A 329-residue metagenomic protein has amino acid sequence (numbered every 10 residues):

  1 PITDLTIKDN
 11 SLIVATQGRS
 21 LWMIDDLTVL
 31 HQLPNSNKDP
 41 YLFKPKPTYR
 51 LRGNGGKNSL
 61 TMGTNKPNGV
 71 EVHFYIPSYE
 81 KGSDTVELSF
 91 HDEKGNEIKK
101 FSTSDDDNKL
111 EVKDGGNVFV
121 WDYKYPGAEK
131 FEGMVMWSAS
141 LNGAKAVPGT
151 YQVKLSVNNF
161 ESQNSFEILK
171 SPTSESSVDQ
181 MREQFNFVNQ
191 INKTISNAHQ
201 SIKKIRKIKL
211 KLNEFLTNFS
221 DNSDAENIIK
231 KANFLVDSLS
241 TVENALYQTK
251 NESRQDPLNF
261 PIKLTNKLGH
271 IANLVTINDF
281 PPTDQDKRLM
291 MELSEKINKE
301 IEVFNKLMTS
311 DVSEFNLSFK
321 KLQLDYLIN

Functional and structural regions predicted by a protein language model:
P1-L60, P67-G69: Beta-propeller blade termini and top-face loops
V29-G53, S165-N197: Low-complexity, Pro/Ser/Thr- and charge-rich linker/hinge segments at domain boundaries
P47-E87, H91-D92, V118-V120, M181 (+2 more regions): Contiguous beta-strand segments within globular domains
T85-S102, L155: Extended low-complexity, serine/threonine- and proline-enriched intrinsically disordered segments
E97-N142: Glycine-centered tight-turn motifs at strand-turn-strand junctions
G127-F131, S156-N164: Short acidic/polar inter-strand loop motif in beta-rich domains
F166, H199-N329: Mature extracytoplasmic or organellar-lumen-exposed domains after removal of signal/transit peptides
